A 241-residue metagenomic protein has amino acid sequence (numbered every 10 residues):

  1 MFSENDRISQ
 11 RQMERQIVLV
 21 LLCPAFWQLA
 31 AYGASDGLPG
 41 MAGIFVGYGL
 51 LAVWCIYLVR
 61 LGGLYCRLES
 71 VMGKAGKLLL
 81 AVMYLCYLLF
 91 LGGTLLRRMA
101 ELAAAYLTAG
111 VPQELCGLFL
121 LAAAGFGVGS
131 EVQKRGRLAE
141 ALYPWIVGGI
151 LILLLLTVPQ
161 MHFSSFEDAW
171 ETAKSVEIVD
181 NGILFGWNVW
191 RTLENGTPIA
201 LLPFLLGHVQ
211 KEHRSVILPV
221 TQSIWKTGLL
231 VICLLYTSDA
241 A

Functional and structural regions predicted by a protein language model:
M1-I8: Short, Lys/Arg-rich, polar N-terminal cytosolic tail immediately upstream of the first transmembrane signal-anchor
S9-Y32, G43-G47, L51-C55, Y84-L88 (+4 more regions): Hydrophobic, membrane-embedded alpha-helices of multi-pass small-molecule transporters
R15, A75-L85, E114-L118, R137-V147: Alpha-helical transmembrane segments of integral membrane proteins
A34-Q113: Membrane helical hairpin/interfacial module
C66-K74, V132-L138, V209-L218: Membrane-interface helix-boundary motifs at transmembrane edges
L89-L96, A100, V147-A173: Hydrophobic alpha-helical segments and their helix-loop junctions in multi-pass secondary transporters
M99, E114, G127-T157: Membrane-interface loop-to-helix entry segments
Y236-A241: Conserved small/polar residues in nucleotide/adenosyl-binding loops
